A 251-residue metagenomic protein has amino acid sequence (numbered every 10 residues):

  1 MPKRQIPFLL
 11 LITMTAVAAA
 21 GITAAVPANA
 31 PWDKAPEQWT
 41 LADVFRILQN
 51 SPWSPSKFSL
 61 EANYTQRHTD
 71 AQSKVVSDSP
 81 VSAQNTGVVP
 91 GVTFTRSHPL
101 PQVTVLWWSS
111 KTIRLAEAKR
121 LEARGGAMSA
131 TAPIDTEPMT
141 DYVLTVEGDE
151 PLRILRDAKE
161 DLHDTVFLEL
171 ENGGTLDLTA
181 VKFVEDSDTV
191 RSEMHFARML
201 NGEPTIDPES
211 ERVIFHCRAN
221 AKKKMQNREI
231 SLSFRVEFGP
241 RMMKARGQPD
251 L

Functional and structural regions predicted by a protein language model:
M1-Q5, L10: Positively charged n-region of N-terminal signal peptides that target proteins for export
L9-A20: Bacterial N-terminal signal peptides
A18-A28: Boundary at the C-terminal end of the N-terminal hydrophobic targeting segment
V26-L251: PEST-like low-complexity, intrinsically disordered acidic/proline/serine-rich tracts that flank trafficking/processing
